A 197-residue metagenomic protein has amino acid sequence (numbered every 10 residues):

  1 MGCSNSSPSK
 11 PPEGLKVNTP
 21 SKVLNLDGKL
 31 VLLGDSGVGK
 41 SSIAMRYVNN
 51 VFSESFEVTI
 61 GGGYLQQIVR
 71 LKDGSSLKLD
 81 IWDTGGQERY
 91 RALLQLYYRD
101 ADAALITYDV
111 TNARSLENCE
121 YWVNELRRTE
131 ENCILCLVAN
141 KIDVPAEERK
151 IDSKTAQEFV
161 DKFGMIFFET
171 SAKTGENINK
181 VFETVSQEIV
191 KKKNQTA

Functional and structural regions predicted by a protein language model:
M1-A197: TRAFAC-class small GTPase G-domain
